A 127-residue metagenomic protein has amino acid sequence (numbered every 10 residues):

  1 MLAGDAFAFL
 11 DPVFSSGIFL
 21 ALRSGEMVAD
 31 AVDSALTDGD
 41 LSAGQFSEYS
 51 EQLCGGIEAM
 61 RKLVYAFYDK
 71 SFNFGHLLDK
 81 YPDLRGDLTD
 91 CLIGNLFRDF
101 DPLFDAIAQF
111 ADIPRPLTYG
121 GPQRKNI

Functional and structural regions predicted by a protein language model:
M1-A59: Conserved mid-domain beta->alpha element of the FAD-binding
D33-I127: C-terminal helical "tail/cap" subdomain of flavin- and related membrane-associated enzymes
